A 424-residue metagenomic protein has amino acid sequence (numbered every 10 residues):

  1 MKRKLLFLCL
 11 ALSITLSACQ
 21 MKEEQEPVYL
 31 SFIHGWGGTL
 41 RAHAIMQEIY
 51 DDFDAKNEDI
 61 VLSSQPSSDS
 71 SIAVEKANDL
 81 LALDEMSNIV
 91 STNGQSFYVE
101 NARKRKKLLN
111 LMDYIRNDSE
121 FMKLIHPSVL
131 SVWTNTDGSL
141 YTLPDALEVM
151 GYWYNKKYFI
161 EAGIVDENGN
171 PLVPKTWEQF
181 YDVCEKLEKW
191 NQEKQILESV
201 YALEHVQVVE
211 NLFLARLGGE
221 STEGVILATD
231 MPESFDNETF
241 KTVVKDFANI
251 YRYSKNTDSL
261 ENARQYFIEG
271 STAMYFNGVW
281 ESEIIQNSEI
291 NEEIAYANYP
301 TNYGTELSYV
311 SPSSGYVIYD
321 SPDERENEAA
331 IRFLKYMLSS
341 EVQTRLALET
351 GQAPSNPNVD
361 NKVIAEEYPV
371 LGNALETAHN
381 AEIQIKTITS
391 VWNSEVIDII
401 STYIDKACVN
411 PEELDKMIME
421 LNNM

Functional and structural regions predicted by a protein language model:
S13, C19-R105, R116-M122, D166 (+4 more regions): Conserved N-terminal structural module of periplasmic/extracytoplasmic solute-binding proteins
K56, V61-S63, N78, A82-L83 (+4 more regions): Extracytoplasmic/periplasmic substrate-recognition and gating elements
N88-S91, A273-G278: Paired acidic/hydrophobic, glycine-rich loop segments that form the ligand-binding mouth/hinge of periplasmic-binding
N93-G151, Y181, L214, A295-A297 (+2 more regions): Hinge/lid segment of periplasmic solute-binding proteins
M112-I125, G169-V173, N191-Q192, G219-T242 (+2 more regions): Short, solvent-exposed loop/beta-turn-alpha elements that line the ligand-binding surface or hinge of extracytoplasmic
T136-D145, M150, I160, E178-T229 (+1 more regions): Extracytoplasmic/periplasmic solute-binding protein
D182-E185, A228-L260: Glycine-centered hinge/linker elements that transmit conformational signals in sensory and ligand-binding systems
V310, Y316, T350-V359, V370-M424: C-terminal capping/gating helix-and-loop segments adjacent to ligand/active sites or protein-protein/ligand interfaces
